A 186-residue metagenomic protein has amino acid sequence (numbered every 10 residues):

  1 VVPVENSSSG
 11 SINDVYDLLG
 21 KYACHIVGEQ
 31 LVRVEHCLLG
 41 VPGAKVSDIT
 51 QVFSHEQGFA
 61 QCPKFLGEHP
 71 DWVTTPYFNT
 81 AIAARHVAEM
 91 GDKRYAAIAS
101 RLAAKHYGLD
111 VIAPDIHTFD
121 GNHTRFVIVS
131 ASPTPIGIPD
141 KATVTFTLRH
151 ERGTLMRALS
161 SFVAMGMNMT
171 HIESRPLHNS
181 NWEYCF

Functional and structural regions predicted by a protein language model:
V1-F186: Domain-level signature for soluble enzymes in the chorismate/prephenate branch of the shikimate pathway
